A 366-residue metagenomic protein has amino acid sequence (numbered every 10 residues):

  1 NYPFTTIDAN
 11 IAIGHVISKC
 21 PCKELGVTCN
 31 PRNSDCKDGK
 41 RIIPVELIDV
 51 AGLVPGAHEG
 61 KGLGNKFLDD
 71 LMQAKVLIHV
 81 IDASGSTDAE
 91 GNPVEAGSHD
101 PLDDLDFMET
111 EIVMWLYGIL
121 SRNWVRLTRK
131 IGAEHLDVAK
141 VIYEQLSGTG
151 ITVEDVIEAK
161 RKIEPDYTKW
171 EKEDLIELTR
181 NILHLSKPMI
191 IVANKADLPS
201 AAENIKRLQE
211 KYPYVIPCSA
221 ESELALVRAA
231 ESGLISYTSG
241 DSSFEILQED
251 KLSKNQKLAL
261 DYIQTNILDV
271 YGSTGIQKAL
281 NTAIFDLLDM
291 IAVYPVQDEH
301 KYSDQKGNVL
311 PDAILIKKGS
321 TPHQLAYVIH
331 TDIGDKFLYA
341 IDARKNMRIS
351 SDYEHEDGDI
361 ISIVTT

Functional and structural regions predicted by a protein language model:
N1-A133, D137-T149, H184, P188: Conserved G1/Walker A P-loop phosphate-binding module
W124-D359, I363-T366: C-terminal-of-GTPase-core extension/linker across diverse P-loop GTPases
